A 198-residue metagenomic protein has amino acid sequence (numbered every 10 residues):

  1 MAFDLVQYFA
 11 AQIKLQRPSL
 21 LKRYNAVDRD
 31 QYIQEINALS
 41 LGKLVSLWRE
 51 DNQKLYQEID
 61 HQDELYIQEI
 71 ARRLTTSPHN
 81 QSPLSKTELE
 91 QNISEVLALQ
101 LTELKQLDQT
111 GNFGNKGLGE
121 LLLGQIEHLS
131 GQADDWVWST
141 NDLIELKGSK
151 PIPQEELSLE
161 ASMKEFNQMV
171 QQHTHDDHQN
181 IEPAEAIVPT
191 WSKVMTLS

Functional and structural regions predicted by a protein language model:
M1-S198: A structural "flexibility-hinge" signal
